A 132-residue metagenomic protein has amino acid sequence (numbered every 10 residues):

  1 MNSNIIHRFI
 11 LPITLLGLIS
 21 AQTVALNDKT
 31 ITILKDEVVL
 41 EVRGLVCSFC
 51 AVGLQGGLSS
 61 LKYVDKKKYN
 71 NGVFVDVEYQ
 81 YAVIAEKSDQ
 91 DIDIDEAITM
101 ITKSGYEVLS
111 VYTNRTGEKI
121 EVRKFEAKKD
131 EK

Functional and structural regions predicted by a protein language model:
M1-L11: Bacterial N-terminal signal peptides that target proteins for export
F9-S20: Bacterial N-terminal signal peptides
L45-G56: Conserved redox-active cysteine motifs that mediate thiol-disulfide chemistry, especially di-cysteine Cys-X(1-2)-Cys
L54, D95-S104: Short amphipathic alpha-helices in soluble, non-transmembrane regions that often serve as interface/regulatory elements
L54-V75: Short acidic amphipathic segments
V75-E86, K119-I120: Surface-exposed aromatic
S104-G117: Conserved short beta-strand edge segments in small beta-sheet-based binding/regulatory domains
E118-K132: Short, low-order "capping/linker" segments at domain edges
